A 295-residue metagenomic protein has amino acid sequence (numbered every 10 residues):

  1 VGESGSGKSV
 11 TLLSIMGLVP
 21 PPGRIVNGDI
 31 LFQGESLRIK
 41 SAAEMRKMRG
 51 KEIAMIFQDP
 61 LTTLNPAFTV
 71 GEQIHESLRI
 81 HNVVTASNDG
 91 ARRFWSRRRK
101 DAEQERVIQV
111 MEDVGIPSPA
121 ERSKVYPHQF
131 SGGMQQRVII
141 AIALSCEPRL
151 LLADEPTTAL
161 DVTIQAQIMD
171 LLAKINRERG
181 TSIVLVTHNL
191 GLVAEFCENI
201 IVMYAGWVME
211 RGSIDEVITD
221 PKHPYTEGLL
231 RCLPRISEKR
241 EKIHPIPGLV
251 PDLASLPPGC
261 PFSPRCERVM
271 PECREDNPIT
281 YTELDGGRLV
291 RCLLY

Functional and structural regions predicted by a protein language model:
G17, L152, P156, L160-E241: P-loop NTP-binding/switch modules centered on Walker-like glycine-rich loops
D29-K47, F94-W95, V217: ABC ATPase NBD Q-loop/coupling interface
Q33-S36, N82, N88-E121, A173-K174 (+1 more regions): Conserved ABC ATPase "signature" region
I74, I140, I164, I168: Hydrophobic anchor residue at the start of the ABC signature
P117, E121, R211-Y295: Short catalytic/signature loops enriched in Gly
V125-F130, M134: Conserved ABC ATPase signature
S145-R149: A short, proline-enriched helix->beta-strand linker immediately N-terminal to the Walker B motif in ABC-type P-loop
